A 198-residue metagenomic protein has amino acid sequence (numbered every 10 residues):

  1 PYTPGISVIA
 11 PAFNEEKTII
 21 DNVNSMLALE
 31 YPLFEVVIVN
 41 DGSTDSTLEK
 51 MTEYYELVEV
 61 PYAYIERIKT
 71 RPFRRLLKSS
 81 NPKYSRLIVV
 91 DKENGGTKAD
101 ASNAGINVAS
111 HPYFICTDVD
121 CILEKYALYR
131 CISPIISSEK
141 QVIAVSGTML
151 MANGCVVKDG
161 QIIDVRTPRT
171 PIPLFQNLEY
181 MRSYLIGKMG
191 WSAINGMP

Functional and structural regions predicted by a protein language model:
P1-N24: N-proximal low-complexity "stem/linker" segments adjacent to membrane-targeting elements
E15-E16, S43, E124: Donor nucleotide-sugar binding loop of glycosyltransferases
I20, D45-Y54, L77, Y126: Acidic helix N-cap motif at the loop->helix transition within catalytic regions of sugar-transfer enzymes
N24-L33, E53-P61, S138: Short, acidic, metal-binding catalytic loop of nucleotide-sugar glycosyltransferases
N40-V60, N94: A conserved acidic beta->alpha catalytic loop
V60-D91, T97-A101, N107, H111 (+1 more regions): Long helical/loop segments within the catalytic core of UDP-sugar-dependent glycosyltransferases, especially the large
F114: Short aromatic/hydrophobic "clamp" motif used to bind/position activated sugar donors
D118-I122: The conserved acidic donor/metal-binding loop of glycosyltransferases
